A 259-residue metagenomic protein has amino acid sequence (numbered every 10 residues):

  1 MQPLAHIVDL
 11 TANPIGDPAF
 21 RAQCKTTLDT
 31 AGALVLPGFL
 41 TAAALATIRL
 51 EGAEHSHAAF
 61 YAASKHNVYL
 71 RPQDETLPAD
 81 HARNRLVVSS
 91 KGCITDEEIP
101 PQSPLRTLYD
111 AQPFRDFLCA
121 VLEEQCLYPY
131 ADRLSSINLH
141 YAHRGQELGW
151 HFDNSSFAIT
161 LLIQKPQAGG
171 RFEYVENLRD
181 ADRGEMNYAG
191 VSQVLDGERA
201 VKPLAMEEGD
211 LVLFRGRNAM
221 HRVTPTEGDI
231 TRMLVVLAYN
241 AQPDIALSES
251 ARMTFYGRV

Functional and structural regions predicted by a protein language model:
Q2-C24, D29, G38-P113: Non-heme Fe(II)-dependent double-stranded beta-helix
L36, F157-I159, M233-V235: Hydrophobic residues positioned within well-ordered beta-strands of beta-sheet architectures
P37, T41, T107-D110, F152 (+2 more regions): Aromatic-acidic/polar surface patches that form glycan- and anion
L40, I163, Y239-A241: Short beta-strand segments enriched in hydrophobic/aromatic residues within well-folded beta-rich domains
S56-F60, L122-Q125, P243: A generic secondary-structure signal for well-formed alpha-helical elements
E98-R106, R115-L211: Catalytic core of non-heme Fe(II) oxygenases with the double-stranded beta-helix
Y174-N177, A181-V259: Catalytic core of Fe(II)/2-oxoglutarate
